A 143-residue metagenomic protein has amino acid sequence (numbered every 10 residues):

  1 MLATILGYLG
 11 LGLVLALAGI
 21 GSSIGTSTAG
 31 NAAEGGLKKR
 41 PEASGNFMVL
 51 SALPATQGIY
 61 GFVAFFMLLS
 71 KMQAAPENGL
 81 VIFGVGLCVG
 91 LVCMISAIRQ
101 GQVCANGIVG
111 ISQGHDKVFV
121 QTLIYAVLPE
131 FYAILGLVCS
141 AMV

Functional and structural regions predicted by a protein language model:
M1-V143: Hydrophobic, small-residue-rich transmembrane alpha-helices and their short perimembrane loops in multi-pass membrane
